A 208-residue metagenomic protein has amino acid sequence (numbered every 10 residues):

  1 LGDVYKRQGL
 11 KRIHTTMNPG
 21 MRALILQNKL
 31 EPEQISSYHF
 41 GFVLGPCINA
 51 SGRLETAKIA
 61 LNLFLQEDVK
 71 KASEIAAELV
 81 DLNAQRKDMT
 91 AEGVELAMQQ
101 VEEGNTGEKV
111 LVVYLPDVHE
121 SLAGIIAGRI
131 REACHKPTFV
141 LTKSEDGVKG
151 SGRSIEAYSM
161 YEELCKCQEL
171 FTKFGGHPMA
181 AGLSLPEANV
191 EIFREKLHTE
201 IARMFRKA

Functional and structural regions predicted by a protein language model:
D3-N189, E195: Hydrophobic helix-and-loop "lid/oligomerization" segment in the mid-to-C-terminal part of catalytic domains
T199-A208: A contiguous loop/helix-start segment that scaffolds small-molecule binding in enzyme catalytic cores
